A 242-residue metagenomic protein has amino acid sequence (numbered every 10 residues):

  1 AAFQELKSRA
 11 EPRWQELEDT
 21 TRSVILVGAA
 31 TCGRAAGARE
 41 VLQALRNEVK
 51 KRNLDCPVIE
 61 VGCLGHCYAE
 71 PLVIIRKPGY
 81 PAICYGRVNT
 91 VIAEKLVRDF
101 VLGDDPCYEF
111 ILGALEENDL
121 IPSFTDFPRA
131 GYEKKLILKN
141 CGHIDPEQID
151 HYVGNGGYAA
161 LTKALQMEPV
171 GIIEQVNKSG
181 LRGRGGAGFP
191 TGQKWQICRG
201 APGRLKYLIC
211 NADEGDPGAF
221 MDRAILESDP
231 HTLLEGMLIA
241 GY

Functional and structural regions predicted by a protein language model:
A1-Y242: Feature of Fe-S/electron-transfer and energy-metabolism proteins that preferentially highlights extended coupling
